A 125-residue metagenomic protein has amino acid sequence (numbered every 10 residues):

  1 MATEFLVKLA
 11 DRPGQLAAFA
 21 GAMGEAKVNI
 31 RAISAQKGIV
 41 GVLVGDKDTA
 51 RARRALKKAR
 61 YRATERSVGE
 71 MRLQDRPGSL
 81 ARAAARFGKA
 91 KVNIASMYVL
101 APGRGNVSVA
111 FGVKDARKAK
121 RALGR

Functional and structural regions predicted by a protein language model:
M1-R125: A conserved regulatory-domain signal marking ACT and ACT-like small-molecule sensing domains and adjacent regulatory
